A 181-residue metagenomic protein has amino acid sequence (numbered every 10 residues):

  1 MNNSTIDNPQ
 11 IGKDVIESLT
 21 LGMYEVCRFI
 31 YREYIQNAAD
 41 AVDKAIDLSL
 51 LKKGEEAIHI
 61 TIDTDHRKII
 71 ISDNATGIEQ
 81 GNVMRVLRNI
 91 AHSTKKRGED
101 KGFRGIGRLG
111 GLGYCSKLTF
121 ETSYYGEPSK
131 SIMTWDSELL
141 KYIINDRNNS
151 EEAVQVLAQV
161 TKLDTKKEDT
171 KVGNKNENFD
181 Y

Functional and structural regions predicted by a protein language model:
M1-F179: GHKL (Bergerat-fold) ATPase N-terminal catalytic module, capturing the glycine-rich phosphate-binding loop and acidic
